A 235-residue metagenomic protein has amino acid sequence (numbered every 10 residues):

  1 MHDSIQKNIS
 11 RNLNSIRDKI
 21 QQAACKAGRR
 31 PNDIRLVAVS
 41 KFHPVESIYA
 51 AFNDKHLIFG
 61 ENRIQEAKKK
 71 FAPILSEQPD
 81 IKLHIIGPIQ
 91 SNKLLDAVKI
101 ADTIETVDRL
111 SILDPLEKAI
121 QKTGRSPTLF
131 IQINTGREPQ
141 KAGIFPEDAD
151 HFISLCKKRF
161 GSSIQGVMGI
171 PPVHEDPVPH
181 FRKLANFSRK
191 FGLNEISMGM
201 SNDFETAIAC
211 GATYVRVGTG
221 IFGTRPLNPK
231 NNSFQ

Functional and structural regions predicted by a protein language model:
M1-N194, M200-N202, I208-C210: Conserved alpha/beta-domain cores
S188-Q235: Long hydrophobic alpha-helical segments typical of transmembrane helices together with their membrane-interfacial
